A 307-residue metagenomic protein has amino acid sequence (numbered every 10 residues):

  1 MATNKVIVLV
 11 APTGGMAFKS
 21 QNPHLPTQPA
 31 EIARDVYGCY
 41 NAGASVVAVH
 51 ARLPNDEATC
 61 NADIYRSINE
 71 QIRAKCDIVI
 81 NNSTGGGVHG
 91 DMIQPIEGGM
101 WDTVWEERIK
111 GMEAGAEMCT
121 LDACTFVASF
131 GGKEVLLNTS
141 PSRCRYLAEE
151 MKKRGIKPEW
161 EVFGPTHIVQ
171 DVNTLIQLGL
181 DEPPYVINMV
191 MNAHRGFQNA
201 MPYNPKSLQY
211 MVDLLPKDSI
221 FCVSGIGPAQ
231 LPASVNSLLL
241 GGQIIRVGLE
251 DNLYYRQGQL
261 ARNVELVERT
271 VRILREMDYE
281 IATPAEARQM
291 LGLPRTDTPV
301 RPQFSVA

Functional and structural regions predicted by a protein language model:
M1-H24, G87, T120-V127: N-terminal small/glycine-rich loop or linker at the start of catalytic domains across soluble metabolic enzymes
V10, E57-G85, C144-K153, L208-D218 (+1 more regions): Alpha-helix-loop-beta-strand connector modules within alpha/beta enzyme cores
P12-R34, G86-T103, G132-L137, N199 (+1 more regions): Active-site mouth loops of central-metabolism enzymes
S20, S45-I68, V190-G196, N252-Q257: Glycine-rich, proline-tolerant flexible connector loops at the mouths of alpha/beta enzymes
P29-A30, T59-N138: Active-site beta->alpha loop and helix N-cap motifs at the rims of alpha/beta catalytic domains
I32, C39, H50, C119 (+4 more regions): Conserved, mostly hydrophobic/aromatic
M118-G248, L260: Catalytic alpha/beta core domains of metabolic enzymes, predominantly
E268-S305: Mid-to-C-terminal alpha-helical segments outside catalytic/metal-binding sites
